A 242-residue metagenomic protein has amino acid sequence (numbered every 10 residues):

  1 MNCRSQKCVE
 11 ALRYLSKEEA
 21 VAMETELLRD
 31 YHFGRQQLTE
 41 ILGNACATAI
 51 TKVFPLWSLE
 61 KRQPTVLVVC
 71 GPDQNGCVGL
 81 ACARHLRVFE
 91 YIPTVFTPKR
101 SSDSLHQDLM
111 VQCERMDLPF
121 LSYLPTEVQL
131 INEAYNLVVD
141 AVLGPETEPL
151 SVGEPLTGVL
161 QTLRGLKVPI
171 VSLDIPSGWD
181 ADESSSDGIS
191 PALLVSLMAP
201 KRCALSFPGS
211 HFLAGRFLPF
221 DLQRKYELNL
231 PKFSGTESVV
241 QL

Functional and structural regions predicted by a protein language model:
M1-L67: An N-terminal, well-structured beta->alpha segment
N2-S16, L27, Y135-L242: YjeF_N-associated NAD(P)HX repair module
R13-A20, R35-G43, G79, S102-L109 (+2 more regions): Generic structural signal for well-ordered, non-membrane alpha-helical segments in soluble metabolic enzymes
M23, A47, S58, L121 (+4 more regions): Residues in flexible loops and secondary-structure boundaries
Q37, P55, A83, M110 (+2 more regions): General N-terminal targeting signals
T48-G144, E154-S172: Nucleotide and nucleotide-moiety/phosphate-recognizing core
